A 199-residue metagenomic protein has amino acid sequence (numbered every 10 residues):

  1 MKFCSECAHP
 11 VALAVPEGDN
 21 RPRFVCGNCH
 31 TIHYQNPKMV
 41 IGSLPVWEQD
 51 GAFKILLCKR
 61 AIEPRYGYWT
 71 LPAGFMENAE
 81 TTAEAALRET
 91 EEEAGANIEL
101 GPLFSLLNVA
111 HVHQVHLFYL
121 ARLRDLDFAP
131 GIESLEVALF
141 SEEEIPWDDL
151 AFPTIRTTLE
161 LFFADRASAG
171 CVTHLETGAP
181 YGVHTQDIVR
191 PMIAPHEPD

Functional and structural regions predicted by a protein language model:
M1, R23: Residues immediately within or flanking Cys/His clusters that coordinate Zn2+ in small zinc-binding modules
C4-C7, C26-C29: Short cysteine-rich clusters marking metal-coordination/redox-active sites
A12-L13, Y34: Short functional micro-motifs and their immediate structural scaffolds
N28-L56: Conserved N-terminal beta-strand and adjoining loop/helix that marks the start of the Nudix/MutT-like hydrolase domain
P45-V46, L57, A121, L139: Conserved hydrophobic "DFG−1" position in protein kinase catalytic cores
W47, A52-E92: Conserved Nudix-box catalytic region and its N-terminal flanking loop in Nudix hydrolases and closely related
M76-L161, D165-V172, T185-D199: Unchanged
